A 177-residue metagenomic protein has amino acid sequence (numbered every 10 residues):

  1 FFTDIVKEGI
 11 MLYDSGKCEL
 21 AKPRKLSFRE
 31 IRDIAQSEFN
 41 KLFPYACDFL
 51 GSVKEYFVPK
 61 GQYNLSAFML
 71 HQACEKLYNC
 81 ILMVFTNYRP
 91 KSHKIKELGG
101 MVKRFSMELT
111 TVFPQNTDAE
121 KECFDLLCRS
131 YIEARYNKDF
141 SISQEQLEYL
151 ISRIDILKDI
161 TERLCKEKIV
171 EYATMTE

Functional and structural regions predicted by a protein language model:
F1-L65, L82-E177: Catalytic core of pol beta-like nucleotidyltransferases
